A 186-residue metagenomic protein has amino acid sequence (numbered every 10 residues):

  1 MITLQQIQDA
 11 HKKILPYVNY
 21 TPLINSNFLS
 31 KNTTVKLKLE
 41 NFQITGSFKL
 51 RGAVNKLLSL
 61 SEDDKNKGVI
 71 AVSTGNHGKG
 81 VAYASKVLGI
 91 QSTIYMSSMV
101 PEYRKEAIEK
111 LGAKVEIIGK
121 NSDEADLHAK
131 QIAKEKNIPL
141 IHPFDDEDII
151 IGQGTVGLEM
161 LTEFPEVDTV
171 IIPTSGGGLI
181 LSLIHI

Functional and structural regions predicted by a protein language model:
M1-I184: PLP-dependent amino-acid enzyme catalytic core
